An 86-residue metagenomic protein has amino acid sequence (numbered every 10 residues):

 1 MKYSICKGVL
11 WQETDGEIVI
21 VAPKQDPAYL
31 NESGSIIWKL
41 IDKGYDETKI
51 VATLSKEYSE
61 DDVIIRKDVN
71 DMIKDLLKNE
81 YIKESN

Functional and structural regions predicted by a protein language model:
M1-D42, S85-N86: Acidic, low-complexity/disordered tracts enriched in E/D and polar residues
Y29-N86: Long, charge-rich, low-complexity alpha-helical segments
